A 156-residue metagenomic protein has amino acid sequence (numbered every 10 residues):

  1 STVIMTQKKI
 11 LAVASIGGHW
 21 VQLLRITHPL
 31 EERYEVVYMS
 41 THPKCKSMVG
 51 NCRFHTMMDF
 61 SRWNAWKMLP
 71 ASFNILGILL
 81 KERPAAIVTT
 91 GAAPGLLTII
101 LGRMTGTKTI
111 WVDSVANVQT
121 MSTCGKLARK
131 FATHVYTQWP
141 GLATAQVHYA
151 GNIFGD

Functional and structural regions predicted by a protein language model:
T2-C45: N-terminal subdomain of nucleotide-sugar transferases
K9, A85-A86: Structural motif
K9, Y34-Y38, R53, K108 (+1 more regions): Residues at the starts of beta-strands that form the adenosine-phosphate
A12-V13, M39, T89, V112 (+1 more regions): Short hydrophobic segments within beta-strands
A14, Y34-A71, G141, H148-I153: Conserved nucleotide-sugar phosphate-binding/catalytic loop shared by glycosyltransferases and other
W63-A85: An amphipathic, basic-hydrophobic alpha-helix
A86-T105: An aromatic- and histidine-rich active-site surface loop
T107-D156: Active-site-proximal region of nucleotide-activated glycan assembly enzymes, centered on histidine/acidic-rich loops
